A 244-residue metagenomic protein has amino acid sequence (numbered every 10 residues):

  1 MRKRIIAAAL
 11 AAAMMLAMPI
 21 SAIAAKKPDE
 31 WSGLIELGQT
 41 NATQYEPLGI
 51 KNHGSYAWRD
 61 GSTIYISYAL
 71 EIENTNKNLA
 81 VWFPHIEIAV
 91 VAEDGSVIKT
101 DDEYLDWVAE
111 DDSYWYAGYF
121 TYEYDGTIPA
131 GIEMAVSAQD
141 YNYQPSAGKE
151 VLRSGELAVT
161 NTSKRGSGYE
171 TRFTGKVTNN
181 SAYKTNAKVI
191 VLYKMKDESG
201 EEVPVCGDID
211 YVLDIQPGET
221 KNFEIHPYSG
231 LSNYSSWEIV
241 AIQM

Functional and structural regions predicted by a protein language model:
M1-I5, A9-L10: Positively charged n-region of N-terminal signal peptides that target proteins for export
L10, M14-M18: Hydrophobic core
M18-W31: Sec-dependent signal peptide cleavage junction
P28-L34, Y122-K164, V205, S229-M244: Terminal connector regions
S62-L70, S167-T174: Short, solvent-exposed loop/turn segments enriched in Ser/Thr/Gly
I72-N78, V177-Y183: Asparagine-centered strand-capping/turn motif at beta-strand->loop junctions
L79-I86, K99-D101, T185-V191, P204-V205: Short, hydrophobic/aromatic beta-strand segments
V97-G126, P204-G230: Intrinsically disordered, low-complexity Pro/Gly/Ser/Thr-rich segments with frequent PxxP/GP/PP motifs and embedded
